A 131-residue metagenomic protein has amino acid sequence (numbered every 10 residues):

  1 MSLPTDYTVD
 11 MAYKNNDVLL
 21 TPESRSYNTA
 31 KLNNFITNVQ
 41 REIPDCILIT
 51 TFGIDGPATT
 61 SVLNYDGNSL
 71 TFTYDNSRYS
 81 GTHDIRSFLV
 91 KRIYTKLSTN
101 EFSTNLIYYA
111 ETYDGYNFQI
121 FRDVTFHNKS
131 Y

Functional and structural regions predicted by a protein language model:
M1-Y131: Mature, Sec-exported extracytoplasmic domains of Gram-positive
